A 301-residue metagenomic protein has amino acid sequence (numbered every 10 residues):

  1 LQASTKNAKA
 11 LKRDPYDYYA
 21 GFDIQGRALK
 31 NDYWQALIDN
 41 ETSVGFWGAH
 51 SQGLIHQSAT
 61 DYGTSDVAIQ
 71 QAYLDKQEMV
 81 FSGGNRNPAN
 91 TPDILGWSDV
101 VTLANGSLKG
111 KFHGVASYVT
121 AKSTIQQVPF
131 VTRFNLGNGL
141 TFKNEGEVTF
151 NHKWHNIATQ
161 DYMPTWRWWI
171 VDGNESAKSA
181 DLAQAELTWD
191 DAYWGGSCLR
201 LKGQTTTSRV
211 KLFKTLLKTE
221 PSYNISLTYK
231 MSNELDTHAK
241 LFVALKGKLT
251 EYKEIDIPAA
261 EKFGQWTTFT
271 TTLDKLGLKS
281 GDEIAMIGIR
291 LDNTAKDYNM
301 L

Functional and structural regions predicted by a protein language model:
L1-A3: Chitinase-like catalytic core of GlcNAc-active glycosidases
A8-R13, L37-D39: Acidic (Asp/Glu)-rich catalytic clusters
Y18-A177: Substrate-binding cleft of secreted/luminal carbohydrate-active enzymes
F150-K153, A158, M163-R167, L199 (+2 more regions): Extra-cytoplasmic beta-strand recognition segments
S179-V210: Short carbohydrate-recognition loop motifs
I225-Y229, A285-D292: Extracellular beta-strand-rich recognition modules
T237-L249: Short, surface-exposed beta-strand/strand-loop-strand elements in extracellular ectodomains
K248-E283, T294-Y298: Extracellular carbohydrate recognition and processing domains and analogous Trp-centered ligand-binding platforms
